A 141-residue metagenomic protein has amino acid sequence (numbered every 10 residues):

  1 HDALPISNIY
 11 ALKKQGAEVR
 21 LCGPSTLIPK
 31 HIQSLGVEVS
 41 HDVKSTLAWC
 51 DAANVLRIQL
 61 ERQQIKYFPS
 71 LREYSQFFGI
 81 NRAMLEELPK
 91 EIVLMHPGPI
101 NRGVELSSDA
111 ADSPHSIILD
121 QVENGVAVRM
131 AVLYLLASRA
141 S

Functional and structural regions predicted by a protein language model:
H1-L4: Short, small-residue-biased leader/transition segments that mark boundaries at the very start of proteins
I6-S7, E105: Generic recognition of short, well-ordered alpha-helical segments
I9, K13: Gly/Ala-rich phosphate-binding loop of Rossmann-like dinucleotide-binding domains, activating on the conserved
K14-I32: NAD(P)-binding Rossmann-fold cofactor-contacting core
L21, H41, I118-D120: Structural signal for conserved beta-strand scaffold positions within catalytic alpha/beta enzyme cores
I32-D109: Rossmann-like adenosine-cofactor binding region
E91-I92, P97-S141: Adenosine-phosphate binding glycine-rich loop
